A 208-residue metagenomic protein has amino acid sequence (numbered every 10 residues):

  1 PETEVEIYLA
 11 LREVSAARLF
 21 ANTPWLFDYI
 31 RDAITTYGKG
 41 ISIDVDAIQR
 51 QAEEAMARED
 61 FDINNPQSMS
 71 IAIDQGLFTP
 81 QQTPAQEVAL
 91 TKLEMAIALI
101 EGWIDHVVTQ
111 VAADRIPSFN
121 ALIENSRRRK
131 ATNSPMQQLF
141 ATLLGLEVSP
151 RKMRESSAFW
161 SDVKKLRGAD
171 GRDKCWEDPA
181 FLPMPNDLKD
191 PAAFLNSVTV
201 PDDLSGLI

Functional and structural regions predicted by a protein language model:
P1-L11: Short pre-active-site segment immediately N-terminal to the catalytic Zn-binding motif
E6, R18, K152-R154: Basic side chains
L9-L19: Active-site His/Glu-centered metal-binding helix of metallohydrolases
L19-I73, V88-I116: Post-HExxH zinc-binding segment in Zn-dependent metallohydrolases
D74-I208: Pan-zinc metallopeptidase signature
